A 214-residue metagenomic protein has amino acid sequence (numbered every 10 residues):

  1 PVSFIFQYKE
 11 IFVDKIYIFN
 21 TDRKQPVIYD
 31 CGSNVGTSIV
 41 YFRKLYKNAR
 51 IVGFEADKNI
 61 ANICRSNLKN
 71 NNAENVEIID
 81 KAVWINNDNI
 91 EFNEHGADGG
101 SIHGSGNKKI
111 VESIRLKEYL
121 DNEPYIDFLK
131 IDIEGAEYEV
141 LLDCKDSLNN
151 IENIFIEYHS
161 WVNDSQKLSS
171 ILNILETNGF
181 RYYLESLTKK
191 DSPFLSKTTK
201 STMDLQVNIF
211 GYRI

Functional and structural regions predicted by a protein language model:
P1-I214: Phosphate/nucleotide-binding beta-alpha loop and adjacent structural elements of enzyme active sites
